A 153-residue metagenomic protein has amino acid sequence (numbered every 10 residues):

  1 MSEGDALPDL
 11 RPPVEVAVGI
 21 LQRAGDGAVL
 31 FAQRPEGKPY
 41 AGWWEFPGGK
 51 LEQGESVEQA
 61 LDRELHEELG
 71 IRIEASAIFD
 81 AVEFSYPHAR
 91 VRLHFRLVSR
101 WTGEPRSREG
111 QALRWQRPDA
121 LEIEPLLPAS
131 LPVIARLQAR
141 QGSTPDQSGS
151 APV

Functional and structural regions predicted by a protein language model:
E3-V29, K50: Conserved N-terminal beta-strand and adjoining loop/helix that marks the start of the Nudix/MutT-like hydrolase domain
G4-L7, F79-S85: Short, solvent-exposed loop/turn elements at beta->coil junctions and helix N-caps that rim active or binding pockets
R23-D26, P35, S99-E104, P118-A120: Short loop segments at secondary-structure junctions
K38-G42: A conserved beta-turn-beta hairpin within the catalytic core of GNAT-like acetyltransferases that forms part
F46-I78, R117: The catalytic Nudix box helix
R72, A81-R106, A112-R114: Active-site-adjacent beta-strand/loop module that shapes the phosphate/pyrophosphate-binding cleft
L97, P105-Q141: NUDIX/MutT-family hydrolases
